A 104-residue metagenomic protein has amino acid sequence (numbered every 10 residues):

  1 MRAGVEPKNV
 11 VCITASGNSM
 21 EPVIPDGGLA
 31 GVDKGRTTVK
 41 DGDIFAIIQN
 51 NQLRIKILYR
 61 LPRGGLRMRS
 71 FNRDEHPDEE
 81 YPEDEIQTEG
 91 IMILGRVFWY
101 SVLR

Functional and structural regions predicted by a protein language model:
A3-R104: Acidic/glycine-rich C-terminal interaction modules and beta/coil loop segments that lie outside canonical DNA-binding
